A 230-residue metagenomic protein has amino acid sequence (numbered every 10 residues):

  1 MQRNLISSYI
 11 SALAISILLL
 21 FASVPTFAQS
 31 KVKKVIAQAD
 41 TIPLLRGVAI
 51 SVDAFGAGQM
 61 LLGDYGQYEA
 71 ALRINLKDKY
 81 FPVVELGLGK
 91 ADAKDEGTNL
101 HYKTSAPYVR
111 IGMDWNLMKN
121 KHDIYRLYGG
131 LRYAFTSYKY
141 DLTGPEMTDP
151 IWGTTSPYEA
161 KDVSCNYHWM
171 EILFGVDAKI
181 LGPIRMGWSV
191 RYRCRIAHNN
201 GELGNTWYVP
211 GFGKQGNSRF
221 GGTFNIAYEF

Functional and structural regions predicted by a protein language model:
M1-I42: Cleavable N-terminal export/targeting peptides
T26-N75, N225, E229-F230: Short glycine/proline- and aromatic-enriched beta-strand/turn motifs that initiate or cap beta-hairpins
K31, I36-R46, K79, M118-R126 (+1 more regions): Short loop/turn motifs that connect adjacent beta-strands in outer-membrane beta-barrel proteins
R46, D64-Y68, S105-V109, Y125 (+2 more regions): Residues that define the transmembrane beta-barrel architecture of outer-membrane proteins
V48-G56, V84-L88, G129-F135, V176 (+2 more regions): Transmembrane beta-barrel strands of outer-membrane/channel proteins
F55-G58, D95-Y102, S156-D162, V209-K214: Extracellular loop and loop/strand-boundary signature of outer-membrane beta-barrel proteins
Y80, E85-G153, T223, Y228: Gram-negative (and chloroplast) outer-membrane scaffold detector with strong preference for beta-barrel transmembrane
I172, K179-F230: Predominantly the C-terminal beta-signal and adjacent terminal strand-loop region of outer-membrane beta-barrel
